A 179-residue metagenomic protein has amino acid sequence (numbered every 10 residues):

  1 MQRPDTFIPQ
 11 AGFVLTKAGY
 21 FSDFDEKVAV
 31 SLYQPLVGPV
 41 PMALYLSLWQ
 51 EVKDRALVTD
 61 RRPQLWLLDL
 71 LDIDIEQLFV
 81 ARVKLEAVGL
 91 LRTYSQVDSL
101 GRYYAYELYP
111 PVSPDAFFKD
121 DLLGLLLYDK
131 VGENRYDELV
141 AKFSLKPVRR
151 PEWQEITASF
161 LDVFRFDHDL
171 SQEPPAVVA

Functional and structural regions predicted by a protein language model:
M1-R62: Short recognition helix of helix-turn-helix/winged-helix DNA-binding domains
A43-Y45, L85, A179: Short, structured motif recognition centered on aromatic/hydrophobic residues
E51-Y103: Winged helix-turn-helix DNA-binding recognition segment
G89-T93, D115-A116, V140, E152-A158: A general structural signal for short secondary-structure boundary/capping elements
A105-P147: Short, amphipathic alpha-helical interaction segments positioned at domain boundaries
V148-A179: Electrostatic interaction modules used in gene-expression and signaling proteins
